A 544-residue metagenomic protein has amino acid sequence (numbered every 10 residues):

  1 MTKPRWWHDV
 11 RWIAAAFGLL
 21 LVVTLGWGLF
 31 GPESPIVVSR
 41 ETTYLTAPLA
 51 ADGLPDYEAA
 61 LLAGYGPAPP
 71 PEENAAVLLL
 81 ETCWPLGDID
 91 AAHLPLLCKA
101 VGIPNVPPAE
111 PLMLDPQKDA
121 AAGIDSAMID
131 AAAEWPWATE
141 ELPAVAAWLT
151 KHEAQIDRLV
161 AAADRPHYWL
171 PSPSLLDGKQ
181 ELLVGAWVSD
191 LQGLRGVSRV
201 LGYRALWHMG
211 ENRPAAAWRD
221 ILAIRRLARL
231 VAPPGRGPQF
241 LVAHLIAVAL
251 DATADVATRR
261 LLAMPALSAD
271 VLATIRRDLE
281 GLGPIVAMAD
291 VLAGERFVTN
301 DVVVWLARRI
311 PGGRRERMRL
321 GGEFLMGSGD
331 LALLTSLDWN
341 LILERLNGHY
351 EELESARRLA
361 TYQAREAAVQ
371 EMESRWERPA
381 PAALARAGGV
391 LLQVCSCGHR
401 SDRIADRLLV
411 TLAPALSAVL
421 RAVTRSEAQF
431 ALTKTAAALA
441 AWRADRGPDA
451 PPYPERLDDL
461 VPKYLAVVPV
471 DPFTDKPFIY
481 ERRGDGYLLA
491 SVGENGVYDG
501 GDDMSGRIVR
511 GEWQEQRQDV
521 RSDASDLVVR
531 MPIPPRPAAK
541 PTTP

Functional and structural regions predicted by a protein language model:
T2-P544: Short acidic linear motifs
